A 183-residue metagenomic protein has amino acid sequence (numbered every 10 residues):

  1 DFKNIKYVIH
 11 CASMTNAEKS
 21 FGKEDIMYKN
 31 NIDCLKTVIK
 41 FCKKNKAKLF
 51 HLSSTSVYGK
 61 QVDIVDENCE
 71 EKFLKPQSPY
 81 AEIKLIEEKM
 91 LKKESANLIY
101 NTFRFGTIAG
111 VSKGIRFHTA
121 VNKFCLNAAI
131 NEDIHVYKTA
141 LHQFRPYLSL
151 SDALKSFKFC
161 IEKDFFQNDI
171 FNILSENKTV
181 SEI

Functional and structural regions predicted by a protein language model:
D1-N30: NAD(P)H-binding glycine-rich loop region in Rossmannoid oxidoreductase-like domains and their noncatalytic homologs
H10, K36-P79: Conserved Rossmann-fold NAD(P)-dependent oxidoreductase catalytic core, especially the SDR/UDP-sugar
E18-I26, K60-I64, K113-G114: Conserved catalytic-core motifs of eukaryotic protein kinase domains, centered on the activation segment
L35-V38, E88, F157: Conserved internal alpha-helix within the Rossmann fold of NAD(P)-dependent oxidoreductases
S54, E88-S112: Conserved beta-loop-beta element that borders a ligand/cofactor-binding pocket
P79, I83-I86: Active-site helix of classical SDR
L85, A109-N122, K138, L150-S151 (+1 more regions): Glycine/proline-rich active-site loop of Rossmann-fold NAD(P)-dependent oxidoreductases
A128, S156-F159, K163-I183: Mid/C-terminal beta-alpha module of Rossmann-like enzyme folds, strongest in SDR-family dehydrogenases/epimerases
